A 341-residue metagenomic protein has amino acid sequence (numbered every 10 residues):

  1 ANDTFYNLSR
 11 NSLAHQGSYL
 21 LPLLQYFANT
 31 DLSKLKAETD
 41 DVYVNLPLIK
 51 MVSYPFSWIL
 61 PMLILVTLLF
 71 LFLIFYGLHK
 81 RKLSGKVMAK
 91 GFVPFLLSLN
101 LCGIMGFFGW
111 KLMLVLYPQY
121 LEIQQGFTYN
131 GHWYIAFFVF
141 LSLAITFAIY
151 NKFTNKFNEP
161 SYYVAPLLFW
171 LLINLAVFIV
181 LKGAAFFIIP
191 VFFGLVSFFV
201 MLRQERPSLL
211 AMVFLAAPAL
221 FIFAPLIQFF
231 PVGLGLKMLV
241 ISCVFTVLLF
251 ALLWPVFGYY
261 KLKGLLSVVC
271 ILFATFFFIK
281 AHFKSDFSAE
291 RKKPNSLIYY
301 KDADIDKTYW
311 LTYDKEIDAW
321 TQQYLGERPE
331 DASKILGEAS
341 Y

Functional and structural regions predicted by a protein language model:
A1-S53: Soluble extramembrane regions of membrane proteins in the secretory/endomembrane system
N2-D3, F27, L32, I59-F75 (+1 more regions): Short, surface-exposed, charge-dense and proline/glycine-enriched linear segments
N11-H15, Y19, W58-I64, F72 (+1 more regions): Short alpha-helical interface patches
G17-T30, S57-V66, V93-G103: Alpha-helical transmembrane segments of integral membrane proteins, especially early/N-terminal helices
P22, L46, S57, D302-A303 (+1 more regions): Generic signature of intrinsically disordered, low-complexity segments enriched in small/polar residues
L35-T67, S84-M88, H132-W133: Cytosolic-side membrane-insertion boundary helix
L69-Y341: Alpha-helical transmembrane segments of integral membrane proteins
